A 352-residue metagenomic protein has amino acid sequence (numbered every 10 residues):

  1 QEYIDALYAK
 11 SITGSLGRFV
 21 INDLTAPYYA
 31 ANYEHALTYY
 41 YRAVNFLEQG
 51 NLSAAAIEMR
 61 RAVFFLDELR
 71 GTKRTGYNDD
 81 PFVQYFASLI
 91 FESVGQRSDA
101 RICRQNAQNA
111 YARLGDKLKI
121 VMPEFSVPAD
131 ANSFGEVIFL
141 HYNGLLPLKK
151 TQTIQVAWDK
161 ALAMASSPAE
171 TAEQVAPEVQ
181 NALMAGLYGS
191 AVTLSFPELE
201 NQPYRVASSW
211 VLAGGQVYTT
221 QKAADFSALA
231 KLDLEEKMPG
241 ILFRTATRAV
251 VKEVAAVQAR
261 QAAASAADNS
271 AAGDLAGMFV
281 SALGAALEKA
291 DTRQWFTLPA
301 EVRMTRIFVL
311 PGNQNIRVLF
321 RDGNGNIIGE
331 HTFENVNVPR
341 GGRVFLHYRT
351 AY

Functional and structural regions predicted by a protein language model:
Q1-D5, F46, S53, I57-F64 (+1 more regions): TPR/TPR-like (Sel1-like) alpha-helical repeat modules
Y3-A30, D67-G76: Flexible helix-coil transition and linker loops at the boundaries of alpha-helical arrays
K10-V20, T25, V156-L199, Q216-E301: Glycine- and small hydrophobic-rich membrane-insertion segments that are intrinsically disordered in solution
L24-Y29, R42-L52, L229-E236: Second-shell loop/turn segments in exported
E34-Y41, E48, D79-S93: "A position-specific structural signal for the A-helix of alpha-solenoid helical repeats
Y111, D116-L145, L298: Coiled-coil termination/hinge junctions
L146-T151: Short, solvent-exposed loop/turn elements at domain surfaces
V257, Q261-Y352: C-terminal soluble interaction/assembly domains
